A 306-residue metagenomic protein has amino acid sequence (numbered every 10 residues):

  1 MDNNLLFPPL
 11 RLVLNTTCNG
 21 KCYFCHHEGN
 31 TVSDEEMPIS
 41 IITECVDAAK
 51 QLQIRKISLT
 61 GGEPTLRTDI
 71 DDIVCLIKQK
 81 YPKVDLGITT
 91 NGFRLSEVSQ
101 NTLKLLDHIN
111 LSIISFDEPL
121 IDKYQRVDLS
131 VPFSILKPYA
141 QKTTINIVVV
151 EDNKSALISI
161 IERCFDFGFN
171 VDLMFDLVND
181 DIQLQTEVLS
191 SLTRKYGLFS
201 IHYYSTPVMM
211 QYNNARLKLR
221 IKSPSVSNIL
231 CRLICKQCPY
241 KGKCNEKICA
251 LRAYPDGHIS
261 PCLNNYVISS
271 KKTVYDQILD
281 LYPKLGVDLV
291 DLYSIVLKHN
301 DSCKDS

Functional and structural regions predicted by a protein language model:
M1-L12, K21, Q53, M209-M210 (+3 more regions): N-terminal [4Fe-4S]-dependent radical SAM core
D2-S40, L52, P261-C262: Canonical Radical SAM [4Fe-4S] cluster-binding loop centered on the CxxxCxxC motif and its immediate flanking residues
P9, V13, H26, S58 (+2 more regions): Conserved beta-strand segments that form the floor/walls of ligand-binding pockets within enzyme and binding domains
E28-V32, F116-E118, V178: A short, flexible beta-alpha/helix-coil linker loop
I39-L59, R67-M174: Radical SAM/AdoMet-radical enzyme domain recognition
K154, I158-S159, R163-I259: A C-terminal junction/extension of Radical SAM enzymes
I229-S306: Flexible mid-to-C-terminal extensions adjoining Fe-S/redox cofactors in radical SAM and related proteins
